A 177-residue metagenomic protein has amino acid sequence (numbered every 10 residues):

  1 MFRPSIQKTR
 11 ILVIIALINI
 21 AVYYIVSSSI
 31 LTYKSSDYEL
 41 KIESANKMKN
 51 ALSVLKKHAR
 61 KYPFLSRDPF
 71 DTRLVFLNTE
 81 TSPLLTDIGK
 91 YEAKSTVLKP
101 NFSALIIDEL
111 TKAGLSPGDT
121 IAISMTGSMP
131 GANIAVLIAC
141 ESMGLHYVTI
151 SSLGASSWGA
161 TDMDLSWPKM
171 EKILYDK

Functional and structural regions predicted by a protein language model:
M1-Q7: Short, Lys/Arg-rich N-terminal segment immediately upstream of the first membrane anchor
R10-S28: Hydrophobic membrane-insertion alpha-helices, especially the h-region of bacterial N-terminal signal peptides
I11, T96, P100-A104: Electropositive phosphate-/nucleotide-binding environments in soluble metabolic enzymes
S29-S44: Ser/Thr/Pro/Gly-rich low-complexity linker/stalk segments immediately outside membranes or between
E43-K99: N-terminal, Lys/Arg-enriched amphipathic/low-complexity engagement segments that precede the first folded domain
I88, L145, L153, E171-I173: Conserved catalytic alpha/beta core of Sir2/sirtuin-type deacylases, generalized to analogous enzyme cores that bind
N101, I107-A113, P117-S166: Membrane-embedded segments
D164-K177: A substrate-binding/cap region within the structured catalytic cores of diverse enzymes
